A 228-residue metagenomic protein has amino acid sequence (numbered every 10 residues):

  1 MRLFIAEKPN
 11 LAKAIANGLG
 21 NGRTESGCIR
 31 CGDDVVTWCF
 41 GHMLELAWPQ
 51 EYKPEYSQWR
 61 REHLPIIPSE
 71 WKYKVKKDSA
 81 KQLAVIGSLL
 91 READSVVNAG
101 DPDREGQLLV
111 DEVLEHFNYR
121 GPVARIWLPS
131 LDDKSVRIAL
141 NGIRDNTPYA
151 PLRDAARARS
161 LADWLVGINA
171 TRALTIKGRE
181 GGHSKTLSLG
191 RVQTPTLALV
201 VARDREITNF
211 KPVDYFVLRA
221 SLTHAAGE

Functional and structural regions predicted by a protein language model:
M1-S160, W164-I168: Intrinsically disordered, low-complexity regulatory segments
V35, M43-V75, S184-E228: Long, highly charged, low-complexity internal segments
S95, D145, Y149, G167-T175 (+2 more regions): Intrinsically disordered or highly flexible coil/loop and linker segments, enriched in small and charged/polar residues
Y119-R120, L140, A170-G181, L197 (+1 more regions): Short acidic (Asp/Glu) and glycine-rich catalytic loops that position anionic groups and cofactors
A155-G190: Amphipathic alpha-helical segments of the small helical/lid subdomains adjacent to P-loop NTPase cores
